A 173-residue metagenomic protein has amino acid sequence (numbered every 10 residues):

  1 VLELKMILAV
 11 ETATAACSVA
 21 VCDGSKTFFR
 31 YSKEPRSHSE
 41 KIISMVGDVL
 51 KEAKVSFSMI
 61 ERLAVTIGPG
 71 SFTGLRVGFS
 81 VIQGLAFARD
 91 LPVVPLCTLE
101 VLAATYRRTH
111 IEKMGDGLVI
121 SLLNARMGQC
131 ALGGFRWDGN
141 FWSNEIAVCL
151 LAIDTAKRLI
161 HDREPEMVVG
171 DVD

Functional and structural regions predicted by a protein language model:
L2-E3, S37, P92-D173: Surface "functional belts" at beta-alpha junctions
L2-I67: N-terminal beta-alpha supersecondary unit
A16, S71, Q129: Glycine-rich nucleotide phosphate-binding loop and flanking beta-alpha elements of Rossmann-like dinucleotide-binding
S25-K26, S71, N140-F141: Residue-level signal for well-ordered, solvent-exposed loop/turn and beta-edge residues enriched in charged/polar side
K41-S44, S80, V101: Short amphipathic alpha-helical face segments that pack within enzyme cores and frequently flank/anchor catalytic
V49-A53, A88, Y106: Stable alpha-helical structural segments in soluble proteins, enriched in small hydrophobic residues
R62-T98: DPxDG-like acidic metal-binding loop motif
